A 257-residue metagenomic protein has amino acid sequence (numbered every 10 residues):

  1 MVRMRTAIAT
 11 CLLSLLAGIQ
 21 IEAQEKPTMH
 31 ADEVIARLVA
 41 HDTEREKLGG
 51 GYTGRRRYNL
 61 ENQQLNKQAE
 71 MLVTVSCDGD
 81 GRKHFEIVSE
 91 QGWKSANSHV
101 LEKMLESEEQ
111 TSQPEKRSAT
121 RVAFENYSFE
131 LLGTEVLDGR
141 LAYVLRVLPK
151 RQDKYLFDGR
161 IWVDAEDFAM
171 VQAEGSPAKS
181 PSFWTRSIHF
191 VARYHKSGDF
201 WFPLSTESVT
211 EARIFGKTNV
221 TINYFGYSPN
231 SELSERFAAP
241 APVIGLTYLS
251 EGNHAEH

Functional and structural regions predicted by a protein language model:
M1-M4: N-terminal secretory signal peptides that target proteins for export/translocation
A7-A9, D158-R160, E174-S176: Composition- and surface-driven signal marking solvent-exposed, interaction-prone regions in large proteins
A7-G18: Bacterial N-terminal signal peptides
I19-A23: Sec/Tat signal peptide C-region and signal peptidase I cleavage site
Q24-D158, A165-A169, A178-I188, H195-F200 (+1 more regions): Structured extracytoplasmic
A173, T206-S208: Beta-strand-dense domains in secreted/periplasmic systems and polymorphic toxin scaffolds
